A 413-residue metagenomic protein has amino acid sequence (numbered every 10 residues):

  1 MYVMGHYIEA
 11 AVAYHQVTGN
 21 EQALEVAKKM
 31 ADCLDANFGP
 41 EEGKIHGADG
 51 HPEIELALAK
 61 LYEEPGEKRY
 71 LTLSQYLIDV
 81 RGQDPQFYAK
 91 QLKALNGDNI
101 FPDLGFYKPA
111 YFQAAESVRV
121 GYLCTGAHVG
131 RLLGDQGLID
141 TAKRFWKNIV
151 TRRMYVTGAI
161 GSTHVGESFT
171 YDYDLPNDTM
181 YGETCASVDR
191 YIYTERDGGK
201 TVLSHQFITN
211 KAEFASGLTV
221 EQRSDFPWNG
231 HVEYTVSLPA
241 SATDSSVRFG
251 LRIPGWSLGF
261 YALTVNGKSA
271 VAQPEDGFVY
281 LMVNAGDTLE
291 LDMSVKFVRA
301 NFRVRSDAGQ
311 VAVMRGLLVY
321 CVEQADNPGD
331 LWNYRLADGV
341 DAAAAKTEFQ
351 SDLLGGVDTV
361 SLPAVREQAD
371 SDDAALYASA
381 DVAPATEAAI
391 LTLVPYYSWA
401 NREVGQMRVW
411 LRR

Functional and structural regions predicted by a protein language model:
M1-V17, P52-R69, L73, F101-R144 (+4 more regions): Aromatic (Trp/Tyr) and acidic
G5, P40-I45, Q83, A89 (+6 more regions): Asp-box/BNR beta-propeller blade signature and adjacent active/binding-site loops in extracellular glycan-interacting
E21-A36, A94-P102: Short, charged, amphipathic alpha-helices and their helix-cap/turn boundaries
E25-E42, L73-A89, T141-G158, T194-D197: Long, well-ordered core segments of solenoidal/helical folds
K29-C33, G50-E55: Short, conserved phosphate-binding/catalytic loop or strand-edge motifs used in phosphoryl-/nucleotidyl-transfer
G97-I100, R153-D172: Flexible glycine/proline-rich, aromatic-decorated loop/lid segments
I192-A242, T288, D292-R413: C-terminal beta-rich recognition modules with glycine/proline-rich loops and embedded aromatic residues
L258-M282, F297-S306: Solvent-exposed beta-strand/loop surfaces of large extracellular or lumenal domains
